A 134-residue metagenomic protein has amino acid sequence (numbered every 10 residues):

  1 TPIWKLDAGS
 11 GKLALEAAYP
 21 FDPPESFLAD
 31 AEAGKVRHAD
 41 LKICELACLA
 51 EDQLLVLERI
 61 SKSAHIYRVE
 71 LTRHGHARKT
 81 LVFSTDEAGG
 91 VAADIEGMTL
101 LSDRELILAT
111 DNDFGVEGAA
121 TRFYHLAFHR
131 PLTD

Functional and structural regions predicted by a protein language model:
T1-D134: Sequence/structural signature of beta-propeller domains
